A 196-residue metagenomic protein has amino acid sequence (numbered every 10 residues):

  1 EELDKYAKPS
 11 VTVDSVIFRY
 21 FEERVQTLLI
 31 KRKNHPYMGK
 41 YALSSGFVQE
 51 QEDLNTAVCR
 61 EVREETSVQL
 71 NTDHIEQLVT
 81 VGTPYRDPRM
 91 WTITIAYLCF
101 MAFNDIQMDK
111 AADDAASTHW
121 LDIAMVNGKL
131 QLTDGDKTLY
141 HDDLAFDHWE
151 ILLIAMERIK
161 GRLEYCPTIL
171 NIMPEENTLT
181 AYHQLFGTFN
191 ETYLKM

Functional and structural regions predicted by a protein language model:
E1-A42, N55: N-terminal strand-loop-strand
A7, T72, R89, L194-K195: Short, surface-exposed helix-loop/turn micro-motifs enriched in polar/charged residues
Y41, V48-H74, V79-I169, G187-T188: Unchanged
Q49-D53, N177, L194: A generic structural signal for alpha-helix starts
M173-F186: Short acidic, hydrophobic short linear motifs in intrinsically disordered regions
T188-M196: Short, positively charged loop/turn segments that connect secondary-structure elements
